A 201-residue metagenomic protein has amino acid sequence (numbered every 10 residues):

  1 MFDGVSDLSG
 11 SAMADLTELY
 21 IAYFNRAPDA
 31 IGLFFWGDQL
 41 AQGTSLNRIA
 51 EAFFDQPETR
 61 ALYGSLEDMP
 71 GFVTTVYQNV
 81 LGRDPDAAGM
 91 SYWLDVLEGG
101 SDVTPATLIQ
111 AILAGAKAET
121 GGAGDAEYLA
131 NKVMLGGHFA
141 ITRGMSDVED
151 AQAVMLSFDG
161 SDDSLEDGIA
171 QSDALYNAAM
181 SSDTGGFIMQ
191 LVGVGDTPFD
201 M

Functional and structural regions predicted by a protein language model:
M1-M201: Substrate/cofactor-recognition hotspot
